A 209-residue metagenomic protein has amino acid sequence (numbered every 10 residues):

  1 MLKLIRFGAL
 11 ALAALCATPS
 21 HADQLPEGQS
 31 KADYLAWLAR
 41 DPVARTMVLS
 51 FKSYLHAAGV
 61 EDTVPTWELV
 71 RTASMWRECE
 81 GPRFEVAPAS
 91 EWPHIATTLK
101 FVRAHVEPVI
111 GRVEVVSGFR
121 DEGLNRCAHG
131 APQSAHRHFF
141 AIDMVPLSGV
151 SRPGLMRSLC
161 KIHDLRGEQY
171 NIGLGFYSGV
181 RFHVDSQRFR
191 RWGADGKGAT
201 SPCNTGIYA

Functional and structural regions predicted by a protein language model:
M1-G8: Bacterial N-terminal signal peptides that target proteins for export
G8-C16: Bacterial N-terminal signal peptides
L12, D41-P42, R166: Short, flexible helical or helix-coil boundary motifs
P19-T98, V102, G179, G193-G196 (+1 more regions): Extracytoplasmic cell-surface/polysaccharide-interacting catalytic and binding patches
A22-G28, D33, L49, H56 (+1 more regions): Catalytic cores and adjacent binding grooves of peptidoglycan-active enzymes
K100-A128: Extended, low-complexity, intrinsically disordered C-terminal regulatory tails of eukaryotic serine/threonine kinases
